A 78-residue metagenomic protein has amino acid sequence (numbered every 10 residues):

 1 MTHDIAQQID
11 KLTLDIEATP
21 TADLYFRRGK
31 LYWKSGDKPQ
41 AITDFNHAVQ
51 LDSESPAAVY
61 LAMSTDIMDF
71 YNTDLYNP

Functional and structural regions predicted by a protein language model:
E17-A18, Q50-L51: Structural marker of alpha-solenoid helical repeat scaffolds
T65-P78: Alpha-helical linker/edge segments of TPR/alpha-solenoid repeat scaffolds and analogous pre-/post-domain helices
